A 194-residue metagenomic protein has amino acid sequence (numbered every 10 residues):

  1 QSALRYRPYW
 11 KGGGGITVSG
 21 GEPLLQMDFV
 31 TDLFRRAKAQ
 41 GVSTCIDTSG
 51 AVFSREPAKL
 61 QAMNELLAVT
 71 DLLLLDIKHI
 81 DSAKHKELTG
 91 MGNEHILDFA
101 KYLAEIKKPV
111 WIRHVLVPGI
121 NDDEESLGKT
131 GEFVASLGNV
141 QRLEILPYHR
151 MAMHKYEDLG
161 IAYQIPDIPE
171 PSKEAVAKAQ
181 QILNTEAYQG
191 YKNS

Functional and structural regions predicted by a protein language model:
S2-L146, M151: Conserved AdoMet/S-adenosylmethionine-binding subsite of the radical SAM
E132-A135, Q141, E157-I182: A structural motif corresponding to the C-terminal lobe/cap of the Radical SAM core domain
A187-S194: Radical SAM enzyme core and accessory elements
